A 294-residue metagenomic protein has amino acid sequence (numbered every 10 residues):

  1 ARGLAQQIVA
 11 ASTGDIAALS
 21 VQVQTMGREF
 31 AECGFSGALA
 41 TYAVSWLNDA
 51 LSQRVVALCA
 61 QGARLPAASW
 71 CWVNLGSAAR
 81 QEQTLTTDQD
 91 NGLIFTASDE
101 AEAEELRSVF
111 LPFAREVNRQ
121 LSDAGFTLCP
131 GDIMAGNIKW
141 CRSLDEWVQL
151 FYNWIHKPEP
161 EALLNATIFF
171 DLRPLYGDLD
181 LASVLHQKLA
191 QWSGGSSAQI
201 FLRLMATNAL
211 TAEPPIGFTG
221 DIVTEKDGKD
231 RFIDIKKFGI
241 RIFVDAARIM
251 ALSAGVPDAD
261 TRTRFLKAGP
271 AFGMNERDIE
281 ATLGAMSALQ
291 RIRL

Functional and structural regions predicted by a protein language model:
A1-A18, Q22-M26: Tandem CBS (Bateman) regulatory domains
L19-A31, G37-R54, L58, G62-R64 (+2 more regions): Conserved catalytic core of two-metal-ion nucleotidyltransferases
E32-T41, I94-E104, K226-F232, G273-N275: Glycine- and acidic
N48, D88-D90, L121, A246 (+1 more regions): Conserved structural-core and active-site-/substrate-pathway-adjacent residues in large, well-folded domains of enzymes
N48-L106: Active-site nucleotide-donor binding segment shared across nucleotidyl transfer reactions
A68-S69, D180-L294: Conserved nucleotidyltransferase catalytic core and NTase-mimicking acidic/glycine-rich helix/loop elements in nucleic
W72-V73, Q81-L85, N91, L128 (+5 more regions): Cation-handling catalytic/transport regions enriched in His/Asp/Glu
N74, A78-T84, V109, F113 (+2 more regions): Secondary-structure capping and boundary motifs in well-ordered enzyme cores
